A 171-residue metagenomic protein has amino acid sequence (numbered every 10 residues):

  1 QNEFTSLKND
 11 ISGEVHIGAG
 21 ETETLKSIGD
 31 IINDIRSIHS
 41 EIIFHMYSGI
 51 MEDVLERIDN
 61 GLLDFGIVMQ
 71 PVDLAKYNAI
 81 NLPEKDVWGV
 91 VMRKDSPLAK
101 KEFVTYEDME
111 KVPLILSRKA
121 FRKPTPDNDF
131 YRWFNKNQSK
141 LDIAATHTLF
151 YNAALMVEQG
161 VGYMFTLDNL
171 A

Functional and structural regions predicted by a protein language model:
Q1-N9: Alpha-helical "hinge/linker" immediately C-terminal to small N-terminal DNA-binding modules
S12-L74, H147: Central regulatory/effector-binding core of bacterial HTH transcription factors
E14-G18, G66, V91, I115 (+1 more regions): Short, well-ordered beta-strand segments
I17, I58-D59, M109, A154-V161: Hydrophobic residues within well-ordered alpha-helices
D34, E56-R57, N81, D108 (+2 more regions): Well-formed, non-transmembrane alpha-helical positions, independent of function
E52, Q70-K76, N128, F150-A171: A ligand-binding cleft/hinge motif common to bilobed small-molecule-binding domains
A79-W88, M92-I115: Flexible hinge/capping segments at coil-to-helix
P113-N137: Secondary-structure junction motif
